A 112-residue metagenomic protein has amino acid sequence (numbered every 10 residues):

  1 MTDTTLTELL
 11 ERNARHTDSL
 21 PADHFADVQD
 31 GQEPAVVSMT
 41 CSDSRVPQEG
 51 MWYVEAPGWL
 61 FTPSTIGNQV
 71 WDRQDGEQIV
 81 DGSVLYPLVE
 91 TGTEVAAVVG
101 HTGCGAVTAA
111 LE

Functional and structural regions predicted by a protein language model:
T2-Q78: Short, conserved "active-site rim" segments that organize catalytic pockets and cofactor/ligand binding
G58-E112: Short HxH-centered metal-ligating active-site micro-motif
